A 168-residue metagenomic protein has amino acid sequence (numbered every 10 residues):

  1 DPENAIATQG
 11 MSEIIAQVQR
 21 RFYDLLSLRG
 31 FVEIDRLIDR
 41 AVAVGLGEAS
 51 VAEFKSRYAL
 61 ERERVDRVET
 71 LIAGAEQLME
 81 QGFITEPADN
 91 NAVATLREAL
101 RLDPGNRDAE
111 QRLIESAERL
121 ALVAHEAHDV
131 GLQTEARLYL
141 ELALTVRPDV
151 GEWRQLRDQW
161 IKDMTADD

Functional and structural regions predicted by a protein language model:
P2, L46-A49, P104, P148: Short coil turns that delineate tetratricopeptide repeat
E13-V32, R57-L78, E115-V130, Q159-D168: Alpha-helical linker/edge segments of TPR/alpha-solenoid repeat scaffolds and analogous pre-/post-domain helices
